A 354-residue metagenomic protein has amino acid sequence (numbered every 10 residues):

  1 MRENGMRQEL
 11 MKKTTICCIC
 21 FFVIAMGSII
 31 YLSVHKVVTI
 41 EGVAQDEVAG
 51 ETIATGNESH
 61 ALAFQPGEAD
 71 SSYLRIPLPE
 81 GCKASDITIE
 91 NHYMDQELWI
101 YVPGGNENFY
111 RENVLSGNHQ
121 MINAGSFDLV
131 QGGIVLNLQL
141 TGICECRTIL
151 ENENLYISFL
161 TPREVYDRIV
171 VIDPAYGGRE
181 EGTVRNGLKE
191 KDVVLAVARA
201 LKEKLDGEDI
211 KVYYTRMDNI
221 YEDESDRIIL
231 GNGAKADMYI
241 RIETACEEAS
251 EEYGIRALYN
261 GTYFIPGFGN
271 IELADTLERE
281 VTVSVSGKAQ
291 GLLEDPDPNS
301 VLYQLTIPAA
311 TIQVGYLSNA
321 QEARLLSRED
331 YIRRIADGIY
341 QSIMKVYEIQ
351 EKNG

Functional and structural regions predicted by a protein language model:
R2-V171, K189, E203, G207 (+1 more regions): Short linear recognition/processing motifs and adjacent strand/loop elements at protein termini and domain edges
Y156-L230, A234-M238, G261, P266: Active-site histidine-acidic residue metal-binding/catalytic motifs, centered on HxH/HExxH-like signatures
G177-R179, M217-E222, T244-A249, Y263-I265 (+3 more regions): Solvent-exposed loop/turn segments at secondary-structure junctions within structured extracellular/periplasmic domains
E180-L188, E247-T276: A short, glycine/acidic-enriched catalytic loop
L195-A198, K202, S225-I228, N270-E278 (+4 more regions): Extracytoplasmic/secreted envelope proteins and their assembly/folding machinery, especially bacterial periplasmic
R199-I210, N232-A236, E278-S286, Y331 (+2 more regions): Sec-exported extracytoplasmic/periplasmic mature domains
E248, L293-G354: Active-site-adjacent mobile loop/cap segments within catalytic or ligand-binding domains
G269-D295: Active-site-adjacent substrate-binding region of metalloamidase/peptidase-like peptide-processing proteins
